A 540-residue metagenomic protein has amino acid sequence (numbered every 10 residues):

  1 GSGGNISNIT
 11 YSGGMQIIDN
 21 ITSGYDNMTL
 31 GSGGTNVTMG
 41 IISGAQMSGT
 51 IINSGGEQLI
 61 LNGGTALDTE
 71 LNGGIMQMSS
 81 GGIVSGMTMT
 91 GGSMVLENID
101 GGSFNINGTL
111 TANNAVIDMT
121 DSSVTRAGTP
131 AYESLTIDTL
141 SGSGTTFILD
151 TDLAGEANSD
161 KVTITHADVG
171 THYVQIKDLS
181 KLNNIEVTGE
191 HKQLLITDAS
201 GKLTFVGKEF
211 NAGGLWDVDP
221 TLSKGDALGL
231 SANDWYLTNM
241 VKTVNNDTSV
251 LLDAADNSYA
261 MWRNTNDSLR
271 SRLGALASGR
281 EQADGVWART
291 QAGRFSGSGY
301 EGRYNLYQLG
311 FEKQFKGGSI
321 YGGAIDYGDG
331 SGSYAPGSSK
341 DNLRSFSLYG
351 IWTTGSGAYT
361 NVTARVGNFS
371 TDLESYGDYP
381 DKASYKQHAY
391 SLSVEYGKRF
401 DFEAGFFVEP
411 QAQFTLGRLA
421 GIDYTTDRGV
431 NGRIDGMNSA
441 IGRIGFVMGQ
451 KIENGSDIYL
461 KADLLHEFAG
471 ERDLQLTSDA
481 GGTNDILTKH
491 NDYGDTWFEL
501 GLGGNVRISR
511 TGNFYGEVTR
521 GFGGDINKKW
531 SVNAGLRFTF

Functional and structural regions predicted by a protein language model:
I6-Y11, Q16-I18, Y25-L30, M39-I41 (+7 more regions): Fold-core signature of tandem repeat domains
N8, L140-D152, A157-N158, T165-N264: Extracellular/surface-exposed low-complexity segments
T69-Q193: Extracellular beta-strand/loop-rich repeat segments of large surface/secreted proteins
T165, L276-A277, R303, G310-Q314 (+8 more regions): Transmembrane beta-barrel domains of outer membrane proteins
N184-K202, G302-G318, N431-S439: Short secondary-structure subsegments characteristic of cysteine-rich extracellular domains
V241-Q411, E517-T519, G524-S531: Outer membrane beta-barrel translocator domains of Type V secretion systems
A254, A335-G337, F369-K386, R418-A440 (+1 more regions): Solvent-exposed, glycine/polar-rich loop segments of beta-barrel outer-membrane systems
S347, R433-F540: Outer membrane beta-barrel transmembrane domains
